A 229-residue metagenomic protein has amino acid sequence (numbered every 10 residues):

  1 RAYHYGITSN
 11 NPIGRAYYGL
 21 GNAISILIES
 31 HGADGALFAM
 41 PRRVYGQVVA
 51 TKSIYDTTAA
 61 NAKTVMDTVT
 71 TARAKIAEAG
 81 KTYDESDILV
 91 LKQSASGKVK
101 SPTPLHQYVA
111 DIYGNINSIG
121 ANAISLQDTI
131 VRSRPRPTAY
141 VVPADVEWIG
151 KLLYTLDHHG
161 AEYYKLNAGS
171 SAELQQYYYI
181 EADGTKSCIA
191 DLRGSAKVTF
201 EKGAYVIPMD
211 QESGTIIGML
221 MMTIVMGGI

Functional and structural regions predicted by a protein language model:
A2-L174: Hard-cation-handling environments
L153-H158, Y164, A168, E173-I229: Catalytic centers of hydrolytic enzymes
